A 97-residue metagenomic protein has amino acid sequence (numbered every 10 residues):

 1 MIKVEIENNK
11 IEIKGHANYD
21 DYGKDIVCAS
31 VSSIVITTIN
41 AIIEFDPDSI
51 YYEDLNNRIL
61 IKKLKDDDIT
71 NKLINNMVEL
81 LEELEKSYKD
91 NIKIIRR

Functional and structural regions predicted by a protein language model:
M1-I26, S33-R97: N-terminal intrinsically disordered, cationic/polar leader segments that include organellar targeting peptides
